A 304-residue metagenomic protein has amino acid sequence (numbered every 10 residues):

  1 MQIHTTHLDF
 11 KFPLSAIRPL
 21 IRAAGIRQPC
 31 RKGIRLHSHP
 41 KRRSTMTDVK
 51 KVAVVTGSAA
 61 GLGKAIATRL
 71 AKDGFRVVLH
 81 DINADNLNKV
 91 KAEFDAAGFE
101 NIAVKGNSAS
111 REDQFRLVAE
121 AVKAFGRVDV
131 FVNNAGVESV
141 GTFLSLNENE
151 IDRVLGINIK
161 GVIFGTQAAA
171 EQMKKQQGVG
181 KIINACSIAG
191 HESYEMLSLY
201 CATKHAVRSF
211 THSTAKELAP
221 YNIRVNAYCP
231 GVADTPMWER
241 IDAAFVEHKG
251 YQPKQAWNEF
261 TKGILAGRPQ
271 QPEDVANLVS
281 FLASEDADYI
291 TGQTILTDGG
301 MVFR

Functional and structural regions predicted by a protein language model:
R18, R22, E192, S280 (+1 more regions): Short C-terminal tail/terminal secondary-structure segment of NAD(P)H-dependent dehydrogenase/reductase domains
T47-V78: Canonical Rossmann dinucleotide-binding motif of NAD(H)/NADP(H)-dependent dehydrogenases/reductases, specifically
T142-F143, N147-L155, F260: Substrate-binding pocket helix/loop in short-chain dehydrogenase/reductase
L144, E192-S198, P220, G267 (+1 more regions): Active-site loop immediately N-terminal to the catalytic Tyr-X3-Lys motif of short-chain dehydrogenase/reductase
T166, T203: Active-site helix of classical SDR
S187: Residue(s) in the substrate-gating loop at a strand-loop-helix junction that position the organic substrate next
A219, R224, I290-G292: Short, small/polar-rich loop/turn modules that mediate ligand/substrate recognition or access, typified
